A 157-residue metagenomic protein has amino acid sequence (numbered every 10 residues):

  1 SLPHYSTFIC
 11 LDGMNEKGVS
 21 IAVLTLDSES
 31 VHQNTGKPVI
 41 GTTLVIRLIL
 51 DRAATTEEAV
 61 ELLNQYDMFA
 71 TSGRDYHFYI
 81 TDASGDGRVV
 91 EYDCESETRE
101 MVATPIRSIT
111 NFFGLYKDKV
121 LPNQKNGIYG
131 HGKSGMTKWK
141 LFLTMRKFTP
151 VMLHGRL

Functional and structural regions predicted by a protein language model:
S1-F8, D12-R52, T56-E58, L62 (+2 more regions): C-terminal, well-structured catalytic/ligand-binding subdomain of enzymes
Q65-A70: A short structural micro-motif
